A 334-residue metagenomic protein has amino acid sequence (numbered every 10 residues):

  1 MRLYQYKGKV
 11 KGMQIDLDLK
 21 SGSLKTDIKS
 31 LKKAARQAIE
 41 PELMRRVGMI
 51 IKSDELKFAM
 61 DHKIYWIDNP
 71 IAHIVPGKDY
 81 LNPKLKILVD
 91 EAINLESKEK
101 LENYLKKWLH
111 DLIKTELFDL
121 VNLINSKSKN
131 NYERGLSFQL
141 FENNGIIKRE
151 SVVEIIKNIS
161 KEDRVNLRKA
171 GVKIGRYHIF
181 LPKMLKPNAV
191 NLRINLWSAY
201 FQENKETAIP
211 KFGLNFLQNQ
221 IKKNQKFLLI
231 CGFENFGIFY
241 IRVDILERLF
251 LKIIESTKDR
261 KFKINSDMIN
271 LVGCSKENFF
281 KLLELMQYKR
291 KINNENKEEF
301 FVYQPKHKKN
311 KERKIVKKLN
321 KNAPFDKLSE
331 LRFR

Functional and structural regions predicted by a protein language model:
M1-N310: Extended, charged helical/alpha-beta scaffold domains that provide interaction surfaces
I315-R334: Short linear clamp-binding motif
